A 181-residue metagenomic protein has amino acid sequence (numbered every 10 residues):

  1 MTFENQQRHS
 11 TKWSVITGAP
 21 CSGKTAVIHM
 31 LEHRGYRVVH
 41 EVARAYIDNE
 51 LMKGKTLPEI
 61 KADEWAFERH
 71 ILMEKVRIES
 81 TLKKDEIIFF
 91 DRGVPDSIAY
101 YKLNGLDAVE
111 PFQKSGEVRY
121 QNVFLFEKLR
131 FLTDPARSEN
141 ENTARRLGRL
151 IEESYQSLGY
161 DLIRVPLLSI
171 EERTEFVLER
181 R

Functional and structural regions predicted by a protein language model:
M1-K12: Extreme N-terminal, non-catalytic leader segments that precede Walker-type/kinase nucleotide-binding cores
I16: Hydrophobic anchor at the beta1->P-loop junction of P-loop NTPases
A19, L31: P-loop (Walker A) phosphate-binding loop of NTP-binding proteins
G23: Conserved glycine(s) of the Walker
V27-I28: Post-Walker A alpha-helix
E32-E74: Conserved substrate/cofactor phosphate-moiety recognition/catalytic segment in nucleotide-dependent phosphotransferases
E68-V118: Glycine-rich phosphate-binding loop used to anchor ATP phosphates in small-molecule kinases, encompassing both
G105-T174: A glycine- and Lys/Arg-enriched "phosphate-lid" helix/loop adjacent to the NTP-binding pocket of small-molecule kinases
